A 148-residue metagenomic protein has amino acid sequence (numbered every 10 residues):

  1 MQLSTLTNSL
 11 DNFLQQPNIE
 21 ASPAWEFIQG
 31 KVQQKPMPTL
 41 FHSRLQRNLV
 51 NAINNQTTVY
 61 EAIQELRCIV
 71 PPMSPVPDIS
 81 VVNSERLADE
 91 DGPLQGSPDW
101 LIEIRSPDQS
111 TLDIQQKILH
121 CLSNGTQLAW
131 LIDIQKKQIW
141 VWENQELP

Functional and structural regions predicted by a protein language model:
M1-P148: Gly/Pro/Ser/Thr-rich low-complexity, intrinsically disordered segments predominantly at protein N-termini
